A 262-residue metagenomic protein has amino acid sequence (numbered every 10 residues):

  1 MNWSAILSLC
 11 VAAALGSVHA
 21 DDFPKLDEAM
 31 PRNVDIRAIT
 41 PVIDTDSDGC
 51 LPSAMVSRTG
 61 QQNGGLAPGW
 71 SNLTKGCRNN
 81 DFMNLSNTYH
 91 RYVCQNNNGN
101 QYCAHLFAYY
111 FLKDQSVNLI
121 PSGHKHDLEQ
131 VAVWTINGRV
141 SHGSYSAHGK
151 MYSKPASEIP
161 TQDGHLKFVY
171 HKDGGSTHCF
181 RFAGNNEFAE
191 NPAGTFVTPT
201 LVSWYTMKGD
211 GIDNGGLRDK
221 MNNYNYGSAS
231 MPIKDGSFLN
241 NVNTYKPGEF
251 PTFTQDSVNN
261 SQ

Functional and structural regions predicted by a protein language model:
M1-A20: Fungal secretory targeting signals
V18-E129, H142-Q262: A domain-level signal for the mature, folded cores of soluble proteins
V133: Residue(s) in the substrate-gating loop at a strand-loop-helix junction that position the organic substrate next
I136-S141: Mature extracellular/secreted ectodomains of secretory-pathway proteins
